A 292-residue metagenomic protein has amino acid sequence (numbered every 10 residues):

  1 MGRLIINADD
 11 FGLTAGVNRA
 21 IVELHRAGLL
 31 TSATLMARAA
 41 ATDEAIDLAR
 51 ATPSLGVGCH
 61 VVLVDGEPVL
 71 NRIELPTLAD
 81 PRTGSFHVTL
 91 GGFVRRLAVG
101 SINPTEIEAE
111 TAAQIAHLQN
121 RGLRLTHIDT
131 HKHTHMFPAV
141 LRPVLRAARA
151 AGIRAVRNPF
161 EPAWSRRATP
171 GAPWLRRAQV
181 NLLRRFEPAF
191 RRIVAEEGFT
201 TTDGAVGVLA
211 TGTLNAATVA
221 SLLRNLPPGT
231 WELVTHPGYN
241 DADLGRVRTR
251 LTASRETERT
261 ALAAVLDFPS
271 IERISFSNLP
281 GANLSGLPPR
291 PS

Functional and structural regions predicted by a protein language model:
M1-I5, F11, A15-H127, A139-S292: Terminal accessory/targeting
T130-K132: Active-site histidine-anchored catalytic micro-motif
H135-F137: Active-site pocket-lining segments that scaffold enzyme catalytic pockets across diverse folds
